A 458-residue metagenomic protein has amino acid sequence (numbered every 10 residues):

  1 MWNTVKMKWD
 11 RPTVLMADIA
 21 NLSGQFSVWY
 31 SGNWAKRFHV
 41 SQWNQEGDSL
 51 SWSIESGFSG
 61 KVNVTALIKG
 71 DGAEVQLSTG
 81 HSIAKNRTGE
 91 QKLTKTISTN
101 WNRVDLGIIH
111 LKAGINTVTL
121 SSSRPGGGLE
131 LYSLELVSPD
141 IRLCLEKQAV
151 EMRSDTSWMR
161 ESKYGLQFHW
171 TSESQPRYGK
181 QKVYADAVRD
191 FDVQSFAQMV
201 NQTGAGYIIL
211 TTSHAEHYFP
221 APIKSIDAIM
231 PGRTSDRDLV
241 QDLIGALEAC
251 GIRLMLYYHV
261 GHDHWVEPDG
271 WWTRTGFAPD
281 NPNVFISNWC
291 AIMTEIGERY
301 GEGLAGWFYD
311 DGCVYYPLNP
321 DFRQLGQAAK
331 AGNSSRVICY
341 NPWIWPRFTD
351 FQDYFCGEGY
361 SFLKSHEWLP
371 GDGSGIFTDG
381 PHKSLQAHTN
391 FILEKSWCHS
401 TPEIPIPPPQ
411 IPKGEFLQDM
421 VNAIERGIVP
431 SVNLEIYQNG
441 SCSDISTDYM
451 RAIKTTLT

Functional and structural regions predicted by a protein language model:
W2-T458: Mature catalytic domains of secreted/periplasmic carbohydrate-active enzymes
